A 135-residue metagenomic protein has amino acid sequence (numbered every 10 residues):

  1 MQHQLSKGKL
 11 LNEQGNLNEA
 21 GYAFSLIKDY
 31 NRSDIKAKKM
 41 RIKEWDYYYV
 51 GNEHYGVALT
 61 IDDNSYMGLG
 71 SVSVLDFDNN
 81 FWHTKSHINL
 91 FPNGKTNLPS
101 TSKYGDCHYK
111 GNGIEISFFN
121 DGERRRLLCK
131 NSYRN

Functional and structural regions predicted by a protein language model:
M1-N135: Targeting-peptide/extracellular-domain and disordered-appendage signature
